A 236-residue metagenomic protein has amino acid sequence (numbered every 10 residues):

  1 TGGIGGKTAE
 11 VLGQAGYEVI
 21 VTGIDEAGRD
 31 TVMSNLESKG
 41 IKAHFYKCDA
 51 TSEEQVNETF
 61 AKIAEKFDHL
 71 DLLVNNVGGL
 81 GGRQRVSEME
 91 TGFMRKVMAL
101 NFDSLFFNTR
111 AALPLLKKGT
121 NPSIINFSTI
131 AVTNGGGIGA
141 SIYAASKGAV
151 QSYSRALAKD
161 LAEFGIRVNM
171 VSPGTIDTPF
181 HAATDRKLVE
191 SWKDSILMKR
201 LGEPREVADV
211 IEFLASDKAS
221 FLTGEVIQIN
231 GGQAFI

Functional and structural regions predicted by a protein language model:
T1-G2: Conserved glycine-rich cofactor-binding loop
L80-R83, E212, T223-I236: Short C-terminal tail/terminal secondary-structure segment of NAD(P)H-dependent dehydrogenase/reductase domains
Q84-V86, F93-M98, H181, L188 (+1 more regions): Substrate-binding pocket helix/loop in short-chain dehydrogenase/reductase
T109, S146, S154: Active-site helix of classical SDR
P114, K159-E163, S220: Alpha-helical segment proximal to the catalytic Tyr-Lys
N121, A162, R167, L222-G224: Short, small/polar-rich loop/turn modules that mediate ligand/substrate recognition or access, typified
T129: Residue(s) in the substrate-gating loop at a strand-loop-helix junction that position the organic substrate next
